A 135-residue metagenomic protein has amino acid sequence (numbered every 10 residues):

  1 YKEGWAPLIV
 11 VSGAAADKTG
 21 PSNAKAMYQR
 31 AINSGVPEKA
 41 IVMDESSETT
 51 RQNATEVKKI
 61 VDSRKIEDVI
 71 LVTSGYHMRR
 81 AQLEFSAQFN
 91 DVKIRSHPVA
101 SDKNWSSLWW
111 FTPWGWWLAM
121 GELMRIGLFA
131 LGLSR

Functional and structural regions predicted by a protein language model:
Y1-F111: A structural signal for short, hydrophobic/glycine-enriched beta-strand patches
F111-R135: A transmembrane-helix-recognition feature enriched in membrane-embedded lipid enzymes and envelope glyco-/phospholipid
